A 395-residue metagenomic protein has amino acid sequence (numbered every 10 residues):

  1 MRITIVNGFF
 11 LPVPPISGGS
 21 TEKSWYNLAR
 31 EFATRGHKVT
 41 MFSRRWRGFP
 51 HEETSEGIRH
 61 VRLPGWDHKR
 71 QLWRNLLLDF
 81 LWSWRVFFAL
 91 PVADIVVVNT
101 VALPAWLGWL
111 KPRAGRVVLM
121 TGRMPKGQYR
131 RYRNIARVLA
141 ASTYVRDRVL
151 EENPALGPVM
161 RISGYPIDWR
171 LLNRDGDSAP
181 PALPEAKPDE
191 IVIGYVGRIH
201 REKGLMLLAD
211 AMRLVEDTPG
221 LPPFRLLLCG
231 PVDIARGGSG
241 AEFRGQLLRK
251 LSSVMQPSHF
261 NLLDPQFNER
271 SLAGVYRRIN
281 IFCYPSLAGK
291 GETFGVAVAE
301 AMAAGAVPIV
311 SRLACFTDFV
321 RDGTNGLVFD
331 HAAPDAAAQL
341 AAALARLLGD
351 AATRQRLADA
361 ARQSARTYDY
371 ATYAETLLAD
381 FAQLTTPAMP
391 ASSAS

Functional and structural regions predicted by a protein language model:
P125-K126, A136-D177: Donor nucleotide-sugar binding/catalytic pocket of nucleotide-sugar-dependent glycosyltransferases
A182-K203, A209-R213, L226-C229: Conserved donor-binding/catalytic core segment of Leloir-type glycosyltransferases
S239-Q266: Nucleotide-activated donor-binding/catalytic signature segment of Leloir-type glycosyltransferases, i.e., the conserved
Q266-E269, G274-I279: Short alpha-helical donor nucleotide-sugar binding micro-motif in glycosyltransferases
R277-G291, A306: Acidic donor-binding loop of glycosyltransferase active sites
A303, V307-V310, V320: Short hydrophobic beta-strand element within catalytic cores of glycosyltransferases and related nucleotide-activated
T317-A345, A352-T353: Change "using UDP/GDP/dTDP sugars" to "using nucleotide sugars
R346, T353-T367: A short, well-ordered alpha-helix in the C-terminal region of glycosyltransferases
